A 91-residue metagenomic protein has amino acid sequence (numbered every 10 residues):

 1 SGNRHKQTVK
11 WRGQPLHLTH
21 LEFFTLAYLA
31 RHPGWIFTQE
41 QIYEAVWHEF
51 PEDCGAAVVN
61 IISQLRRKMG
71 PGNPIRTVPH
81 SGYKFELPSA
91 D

Functional and structural regions predicted by a protein language model:
S1-N3, R66: Short linear motifs in intrinsically disordered
G2, W11, F85-L87: Conserved hydrophobic "DFG−1" position in protein kinase catalytic cores
R4, W11-G13, V78: Structural motif
T8, G13-H20, F24-I61, R67-N73: Positively charged, aromatic-enriched patches within helix-turn-helix-type DNA-binding elements, predominantly
P74-D91: A short linear beta-strand->loop->alpha-helix hinge motif most characteristic of winged-helix/helix-turn-helix
